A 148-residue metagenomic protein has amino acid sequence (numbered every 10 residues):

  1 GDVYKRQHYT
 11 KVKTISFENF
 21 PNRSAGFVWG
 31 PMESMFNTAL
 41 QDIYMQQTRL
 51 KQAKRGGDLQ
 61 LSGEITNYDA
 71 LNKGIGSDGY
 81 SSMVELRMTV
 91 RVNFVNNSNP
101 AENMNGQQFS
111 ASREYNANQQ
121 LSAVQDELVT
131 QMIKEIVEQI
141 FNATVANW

Functional and structural regions predicted by a protein language model:
G1-Y4: Short, small-residue-biased leader/transition segments that mark boundaries at the very start of proteins
T10-T66, S98-E102, Q139, T144: N-terminal segment of the mature soluble domain
S24, V28-F36, S82-L86, L121-I133: Extracytoplasmic/periplasmic, Sec-exported soluble proteins
Q47-T48, D58-M104, Q108-A123: Surface-exposed short loop/turn segments
Q125-W148: Compositionally biased, intrinsically disordered linkers/stalks adjacent to structured regions
